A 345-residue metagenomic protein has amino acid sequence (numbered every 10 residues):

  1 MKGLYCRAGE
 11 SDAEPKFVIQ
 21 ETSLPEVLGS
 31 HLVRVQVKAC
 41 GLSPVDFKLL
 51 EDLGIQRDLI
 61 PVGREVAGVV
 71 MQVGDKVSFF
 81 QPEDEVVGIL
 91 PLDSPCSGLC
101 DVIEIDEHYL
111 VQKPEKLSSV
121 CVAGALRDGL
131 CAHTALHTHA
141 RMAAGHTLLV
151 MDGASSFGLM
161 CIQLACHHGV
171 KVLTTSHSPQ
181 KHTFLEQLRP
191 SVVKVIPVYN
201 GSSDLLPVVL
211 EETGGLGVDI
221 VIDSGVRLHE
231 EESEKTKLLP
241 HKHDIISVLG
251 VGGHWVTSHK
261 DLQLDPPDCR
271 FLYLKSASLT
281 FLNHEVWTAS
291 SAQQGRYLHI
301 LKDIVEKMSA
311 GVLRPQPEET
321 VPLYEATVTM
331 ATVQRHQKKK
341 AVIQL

Functional and structural regions predicted by a protein language model:
S23-L42, L50-D93: Glycine-rich beta-strand-centered segment in the early N-terminal region that forms part of a ligand/cofactor-binding
L28-G29, Q81-P82, A143, L216 (+1 more regions): Residue-level recognition of short, solvent-exposed, well-ordered loop/turn junctions that link secondary-structure
L32, E65, D84-V86, V102 (+3 more regions): Residue-level marker of beta-strand positions
F79, G88-D152, F184: NAD(P)H dinucleotide-binding glycine-rich loop of Rossmann-like/cofactor-binding domains, especially the beta1-alpha1
A125-S203: Mid-domain Rossmann-like dinucleotide-binding core that forms the NAD(H)/NADP(H) cofactor-binding site
L188-S278: Glycine-rich cofactor phosphate-binding loops and adjacent beta1-alpha1 units of small-molecule cofactor enzyme domains
G215, V305-E306, A310-E319, T327-L345: C-terminal capping/lid region of NAD(P)-dependent oxidoreductase domains
P267-E319: C-terminal substrate-binding/catalytic core of Rossmann-like NAD(P)-dependent dehydrogenases/reductases
